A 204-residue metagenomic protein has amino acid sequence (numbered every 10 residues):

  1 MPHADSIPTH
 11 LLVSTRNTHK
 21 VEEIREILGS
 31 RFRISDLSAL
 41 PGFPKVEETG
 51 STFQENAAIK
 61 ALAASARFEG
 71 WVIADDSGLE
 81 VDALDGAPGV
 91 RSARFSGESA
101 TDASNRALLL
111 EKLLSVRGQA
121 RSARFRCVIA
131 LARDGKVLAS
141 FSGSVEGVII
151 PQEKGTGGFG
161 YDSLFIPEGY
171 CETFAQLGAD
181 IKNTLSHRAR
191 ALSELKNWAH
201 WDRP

Functional and structural regions predicted by a protein language model:
P2-L12, T18-P204: Anionic-ligand binding patches
